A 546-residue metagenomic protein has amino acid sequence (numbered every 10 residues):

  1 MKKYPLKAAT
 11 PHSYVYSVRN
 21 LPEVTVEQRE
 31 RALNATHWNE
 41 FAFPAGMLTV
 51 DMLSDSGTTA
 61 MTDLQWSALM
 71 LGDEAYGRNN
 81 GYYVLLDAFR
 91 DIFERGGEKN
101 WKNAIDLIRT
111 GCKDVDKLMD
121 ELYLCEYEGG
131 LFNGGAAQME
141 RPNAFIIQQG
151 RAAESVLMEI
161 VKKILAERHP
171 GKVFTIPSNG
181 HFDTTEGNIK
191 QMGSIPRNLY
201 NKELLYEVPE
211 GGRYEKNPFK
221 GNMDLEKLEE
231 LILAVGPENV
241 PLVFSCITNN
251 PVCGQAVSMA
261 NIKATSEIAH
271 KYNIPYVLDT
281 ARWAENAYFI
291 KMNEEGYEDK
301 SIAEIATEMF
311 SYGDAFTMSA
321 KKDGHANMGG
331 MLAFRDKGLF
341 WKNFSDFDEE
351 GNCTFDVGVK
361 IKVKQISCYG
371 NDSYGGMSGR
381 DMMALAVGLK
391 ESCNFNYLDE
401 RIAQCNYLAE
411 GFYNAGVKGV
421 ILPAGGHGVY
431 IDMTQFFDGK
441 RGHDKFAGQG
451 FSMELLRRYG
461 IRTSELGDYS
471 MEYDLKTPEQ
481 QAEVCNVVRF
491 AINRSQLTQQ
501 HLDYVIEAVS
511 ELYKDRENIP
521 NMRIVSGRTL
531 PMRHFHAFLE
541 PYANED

Functional and structural regions predicted by a protein language model:
K2-H37, L53-D55, Q65, G77-V84 (+2 more regions): Conserved PLP-enzyme active-site core in the AAT-like
A42-D63, A75-D87, Y473-K476: A structural motif shared across PLP-dependent enzymes of the aminotransferase-like
D63-L71: A short, surface-exposed helix-loop junction/capping segment
E167-R168, S392, R458, S470-D546: PLP-dependent enzyme catalytic core of the Aspartate aminotransferase-like
T248, D438-A447, S495-Y504: Short, conserved charged micro-motifs
M328, Y369, H427, C485-N493: Short amphipathic alpha-helical segments
F334, I431-T434, I492-R494: Short beta-strand-to-loop capping motifs
S373-M453, R457-V484, P520-L530: Conserved small-domain helix->loop->beta segment predominantly found in fold-type I
